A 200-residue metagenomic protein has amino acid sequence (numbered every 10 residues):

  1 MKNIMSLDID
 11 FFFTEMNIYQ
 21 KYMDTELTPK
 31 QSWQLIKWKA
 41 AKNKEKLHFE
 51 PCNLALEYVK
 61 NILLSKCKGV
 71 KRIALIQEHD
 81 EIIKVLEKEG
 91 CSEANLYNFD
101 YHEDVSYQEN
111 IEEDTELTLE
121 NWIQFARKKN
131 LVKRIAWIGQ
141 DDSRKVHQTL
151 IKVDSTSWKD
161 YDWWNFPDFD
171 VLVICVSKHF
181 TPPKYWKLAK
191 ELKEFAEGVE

Functional and structural regions predicted by a protein language model:
K2-E200: Conserved alpha-helical scaffold segments that buttress catalytic/binding sites
